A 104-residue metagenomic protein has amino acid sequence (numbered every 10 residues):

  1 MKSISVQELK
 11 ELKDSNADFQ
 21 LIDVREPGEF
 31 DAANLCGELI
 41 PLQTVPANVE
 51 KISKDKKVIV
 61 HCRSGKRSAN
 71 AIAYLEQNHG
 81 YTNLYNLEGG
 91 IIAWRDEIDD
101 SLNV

Functional and structural regions predicted by a protein language model:
M1-Q20, V24-K57, K66-V104: Rhodanese-like catalytic fold shared by cysteine-dependent sulfurtransferases and DSP/PTP-type phosphatases
H61-C62: Short, surface-exposed ligand- or partner-binding patches at beta-edge/loop junctions that are enriched in aromatics
